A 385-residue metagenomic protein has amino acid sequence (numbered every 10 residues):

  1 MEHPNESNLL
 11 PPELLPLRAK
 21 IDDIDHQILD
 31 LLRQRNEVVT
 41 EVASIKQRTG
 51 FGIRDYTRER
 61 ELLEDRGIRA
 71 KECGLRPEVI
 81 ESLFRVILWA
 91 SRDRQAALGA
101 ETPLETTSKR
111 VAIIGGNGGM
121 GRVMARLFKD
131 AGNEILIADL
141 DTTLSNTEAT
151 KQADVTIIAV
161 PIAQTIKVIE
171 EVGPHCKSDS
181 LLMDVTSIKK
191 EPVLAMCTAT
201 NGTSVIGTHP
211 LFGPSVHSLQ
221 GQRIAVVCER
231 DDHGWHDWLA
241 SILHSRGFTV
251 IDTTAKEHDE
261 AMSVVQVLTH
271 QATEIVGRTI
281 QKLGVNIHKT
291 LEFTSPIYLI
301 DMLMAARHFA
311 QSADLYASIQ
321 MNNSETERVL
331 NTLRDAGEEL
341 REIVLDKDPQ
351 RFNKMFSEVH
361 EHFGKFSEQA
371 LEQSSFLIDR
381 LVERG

Functional and structural regions predicted by a protein language model:
E2-K109, R126: Extended, charge-rich alpha-helical interface modules
I113-I114, I158, V226: Hydrophobic Val/Ile/Leu positions in short beta-strands of Rossmann-like dinucleotide-binding domains
N117: Conserved glycine-rich cofactor-binding loop
G121-R122: N-terminal Rossmann-fold NAD(P) dinucleotide-binding loop
T147-A199: Rossmann-fold NAD(P) dinucleotide-binding segment
A195-T249, T253, D259-M262: Rossmann-fold dinucleotide-binding core
Q222, D237, H258-I287, L291-A310: Active-site-proximal catalytic alpha-helix in oxidoreductases
L291-F366: Interdomain hinge/lid region at the active-site interface of Rossmann-like NAD(P)-dependent oxidoreductases
